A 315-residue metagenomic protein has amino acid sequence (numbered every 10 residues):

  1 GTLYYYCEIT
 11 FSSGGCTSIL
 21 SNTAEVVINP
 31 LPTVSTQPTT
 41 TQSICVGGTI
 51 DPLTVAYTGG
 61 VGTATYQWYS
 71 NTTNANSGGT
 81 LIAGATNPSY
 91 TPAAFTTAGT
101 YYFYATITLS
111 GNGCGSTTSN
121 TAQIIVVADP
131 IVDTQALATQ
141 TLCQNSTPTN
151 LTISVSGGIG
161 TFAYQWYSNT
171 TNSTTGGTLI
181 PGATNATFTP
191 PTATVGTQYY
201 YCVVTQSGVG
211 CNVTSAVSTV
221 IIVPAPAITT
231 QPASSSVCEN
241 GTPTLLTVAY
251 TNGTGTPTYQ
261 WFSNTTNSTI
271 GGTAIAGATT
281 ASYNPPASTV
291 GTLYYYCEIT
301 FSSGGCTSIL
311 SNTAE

Functional and structural regions predicted by a protein language model:
G1, F95-G99, T192-G196, A287-T292: Surface-exposed, short loops/turns at beta-strand junctions within beta-sandwich domains
Y4-T10, Q67, Y102-T108, Q165-Y167 (+3 more regions): Extracellular recognition modules
T10-T17, T108-G115, T205-C211, T300-T307: Short, solvent-exposed loop/turn segments at the edges of extracellular beta-sandwich modules
A24-P30, A122-A128, S218-P224, A314-E315: Interdomain boundary/hinge segments at the C-termini of tandem beta-sandwich modules
P30-T40, D129-A136, P224-Q231: Proline-enriched interdomain boundary motifs that mark the N-terminal boundary and often initiate the first structured
G48-Y57, S146-V155, G241-Y250: A short beta-strand segment in extracellular, disulfide-stabilized domains
G59-S70, G157-S168, Y250-S263: Solvent-exposed loop segments of extracellular immunoglobulin-like
S70-F95, S168-T192, S263-A287: Surface-exposed, flexible coil segments in extracellular/virion-facing regions
